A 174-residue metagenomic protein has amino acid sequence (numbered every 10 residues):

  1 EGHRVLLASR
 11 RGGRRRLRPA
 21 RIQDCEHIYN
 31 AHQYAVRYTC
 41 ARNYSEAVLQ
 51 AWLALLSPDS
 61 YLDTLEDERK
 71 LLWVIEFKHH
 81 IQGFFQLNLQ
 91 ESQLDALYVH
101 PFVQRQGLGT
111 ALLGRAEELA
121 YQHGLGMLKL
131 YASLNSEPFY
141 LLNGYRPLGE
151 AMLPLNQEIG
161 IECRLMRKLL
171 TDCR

Functional and structural regions predicted by a protein language model:
E1-E26, T171-R174: Conserved N-terminal entry element of GNAT/NAT acetyltransferase domains
L17, R105, K129: Conserved SAM-binding loop
I22, N30-F102, L113-R115, N135 (+1 more regions): Acetyl-CoA-dependent GNAT
G107-G109: Conserved G/P- and acidic residue-centered "switch" motifs that form tight phosphate/ATP-binding loops in soluble
A111-M127, P138: Conserved acyl-CoA
G126, Y131-E137, N143, G149 (+1 more regions): C-terminal "cap" of GNAT-fold acetyltransferases
